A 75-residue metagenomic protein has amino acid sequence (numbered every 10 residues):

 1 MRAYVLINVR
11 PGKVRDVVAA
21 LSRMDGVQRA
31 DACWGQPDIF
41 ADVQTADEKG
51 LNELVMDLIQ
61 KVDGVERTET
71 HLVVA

Functional and structural regions predicted by a protein language model:
M1-A75: A compositional/biophysical signature of low hydrophobicity enriched in polar/charged and small residues
